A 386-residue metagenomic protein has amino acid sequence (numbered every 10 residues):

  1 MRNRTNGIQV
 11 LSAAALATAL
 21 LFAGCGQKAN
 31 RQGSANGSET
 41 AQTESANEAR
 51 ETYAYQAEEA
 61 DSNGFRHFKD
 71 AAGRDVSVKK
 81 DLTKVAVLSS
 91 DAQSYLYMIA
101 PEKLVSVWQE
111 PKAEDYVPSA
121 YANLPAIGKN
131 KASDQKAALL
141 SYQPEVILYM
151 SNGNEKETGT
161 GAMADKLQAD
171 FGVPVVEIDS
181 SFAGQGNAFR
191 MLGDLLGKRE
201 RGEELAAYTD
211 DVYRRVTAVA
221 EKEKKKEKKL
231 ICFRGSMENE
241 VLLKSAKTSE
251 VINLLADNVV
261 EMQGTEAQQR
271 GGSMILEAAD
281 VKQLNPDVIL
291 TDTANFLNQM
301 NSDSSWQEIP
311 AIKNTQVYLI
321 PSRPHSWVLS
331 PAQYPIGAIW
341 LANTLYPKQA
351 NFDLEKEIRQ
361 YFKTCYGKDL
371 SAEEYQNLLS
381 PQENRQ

Functional and structural regions predicted by a protein language model:
R2-S12: Bacterial N-terminal signal peptides that target proteins for export
S12-L21: Bacterial N-terminal signal peptides
G24-A35: Bacterial lipoprotein signal-peptidase II cleavage site
G37-R74, V78-K79: N-terminal low-complexity, Pro/Thr/Ser-rich intrinsically disordered segments that act as propeptides or flexible
Y55-A60, F65, D75-S77, A162-E240 (+1 more regions): Extracytoplasmic substrate-binding proteins
V87-Y142, V146-T158, V259-E261, R270: A short, structured surface patch at a secondary-structure boundary
D134-Q143, I275-N285: Short helices/loops that flank or line small-molecule/ion binding pockets
K244-G272: Alpha-helical, coiled-coil/dimerization segments enriched in small aliphatic residues
